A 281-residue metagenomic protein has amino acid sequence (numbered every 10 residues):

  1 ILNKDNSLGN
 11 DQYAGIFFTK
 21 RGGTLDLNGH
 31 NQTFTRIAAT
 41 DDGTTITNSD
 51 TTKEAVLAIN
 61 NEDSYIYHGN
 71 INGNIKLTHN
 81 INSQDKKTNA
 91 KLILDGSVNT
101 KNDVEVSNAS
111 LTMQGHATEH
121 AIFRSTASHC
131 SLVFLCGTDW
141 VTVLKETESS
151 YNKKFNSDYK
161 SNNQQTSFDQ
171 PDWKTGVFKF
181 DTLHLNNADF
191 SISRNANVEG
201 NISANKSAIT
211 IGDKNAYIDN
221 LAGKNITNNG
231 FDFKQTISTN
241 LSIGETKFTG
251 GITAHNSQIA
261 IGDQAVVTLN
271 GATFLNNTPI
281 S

Functional and structural regions predicted by a protein language model:
I1-T44, D50, Y65, N70-N72 (+1 more regions): Surface-exposed loop/turn positions within long extracellular repeat scaffolds, especially the passenger domains
A58, E62, N74-K86: Parallel beta-helix/beta-solenoid
